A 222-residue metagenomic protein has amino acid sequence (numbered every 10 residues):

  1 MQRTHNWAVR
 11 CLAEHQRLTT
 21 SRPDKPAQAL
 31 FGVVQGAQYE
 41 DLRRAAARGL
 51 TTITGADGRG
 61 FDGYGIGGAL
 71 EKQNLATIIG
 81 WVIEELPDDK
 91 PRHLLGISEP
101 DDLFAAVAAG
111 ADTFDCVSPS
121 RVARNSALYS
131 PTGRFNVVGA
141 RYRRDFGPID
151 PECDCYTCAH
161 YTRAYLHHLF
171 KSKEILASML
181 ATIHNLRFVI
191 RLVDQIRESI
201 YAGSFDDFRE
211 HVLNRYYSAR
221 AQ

Functional and structural regions predicted by a protein language model:
M1-A13, R43-A56, I183: Short, electropositive alpha-helical surface patch
M1-D24, A140-R143: Non-catalytic, usually N-terminal nucleic-acid engagement modules in DNA/RNA processing proteins
A8, L12-H15, T19, T54 (+3 more regions): Structural signal for hydrophobic packing residues in well-ordered secondary-structure cores of soluble enzyme domains
L18, K25-I149: Glycine-rich phosphate/ribose-binding loops and adjacent secondary-structure elements that form binding surfaces
D150-Q222: C-terminal extensions of enzymes
